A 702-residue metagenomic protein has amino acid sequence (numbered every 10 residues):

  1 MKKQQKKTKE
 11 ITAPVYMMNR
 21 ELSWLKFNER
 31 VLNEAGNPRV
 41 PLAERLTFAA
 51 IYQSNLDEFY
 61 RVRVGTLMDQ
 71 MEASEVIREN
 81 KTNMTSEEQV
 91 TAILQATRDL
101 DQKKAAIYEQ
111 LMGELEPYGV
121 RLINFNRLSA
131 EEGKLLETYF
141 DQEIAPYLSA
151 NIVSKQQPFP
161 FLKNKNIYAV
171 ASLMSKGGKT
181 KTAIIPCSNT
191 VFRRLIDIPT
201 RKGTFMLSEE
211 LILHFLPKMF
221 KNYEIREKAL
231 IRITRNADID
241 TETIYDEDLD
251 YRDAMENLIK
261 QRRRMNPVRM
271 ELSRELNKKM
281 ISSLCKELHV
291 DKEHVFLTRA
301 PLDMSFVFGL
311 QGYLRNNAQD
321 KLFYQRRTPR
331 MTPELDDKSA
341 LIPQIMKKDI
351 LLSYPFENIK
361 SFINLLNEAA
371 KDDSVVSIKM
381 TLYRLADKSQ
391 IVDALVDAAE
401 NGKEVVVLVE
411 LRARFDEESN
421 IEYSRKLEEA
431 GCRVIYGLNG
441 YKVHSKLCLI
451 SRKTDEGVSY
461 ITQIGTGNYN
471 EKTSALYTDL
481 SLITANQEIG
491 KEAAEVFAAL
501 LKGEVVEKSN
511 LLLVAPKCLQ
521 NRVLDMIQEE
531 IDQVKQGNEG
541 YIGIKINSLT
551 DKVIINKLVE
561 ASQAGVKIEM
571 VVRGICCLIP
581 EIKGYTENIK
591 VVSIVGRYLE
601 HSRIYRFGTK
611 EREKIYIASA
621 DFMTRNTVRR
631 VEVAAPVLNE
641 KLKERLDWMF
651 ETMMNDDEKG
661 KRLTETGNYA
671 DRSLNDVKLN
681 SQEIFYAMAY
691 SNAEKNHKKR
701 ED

Functional and structural regions predicted by a protein language model:
M1-I542, E560, A564, C576-D702: N-terminal localization/anchoring segments of enzymes in phospholipid and broader phosphate metabolism
K552-V559: Glycine/threonine-rich ATP-lid/beta-loop region of ATP-binding domains
K567-V571: Hydrophobic alpha/beta core scaffold segments
